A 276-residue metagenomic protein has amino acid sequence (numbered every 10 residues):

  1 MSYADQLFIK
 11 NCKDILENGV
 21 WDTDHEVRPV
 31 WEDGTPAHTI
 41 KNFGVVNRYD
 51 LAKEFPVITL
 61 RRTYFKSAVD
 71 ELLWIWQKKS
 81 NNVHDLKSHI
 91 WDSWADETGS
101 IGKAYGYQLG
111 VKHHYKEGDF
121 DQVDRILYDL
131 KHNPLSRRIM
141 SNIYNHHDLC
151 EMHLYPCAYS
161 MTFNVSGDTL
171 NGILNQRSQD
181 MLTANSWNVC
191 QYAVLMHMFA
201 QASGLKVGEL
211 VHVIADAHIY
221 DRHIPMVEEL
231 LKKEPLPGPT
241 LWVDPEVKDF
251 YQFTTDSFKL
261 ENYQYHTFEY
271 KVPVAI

Functional and structural regions predicted by a protein language model:
M1-I276: Terminal, non-catalytic protein-protein interaction segments that mediate quaternary/complex assembly
